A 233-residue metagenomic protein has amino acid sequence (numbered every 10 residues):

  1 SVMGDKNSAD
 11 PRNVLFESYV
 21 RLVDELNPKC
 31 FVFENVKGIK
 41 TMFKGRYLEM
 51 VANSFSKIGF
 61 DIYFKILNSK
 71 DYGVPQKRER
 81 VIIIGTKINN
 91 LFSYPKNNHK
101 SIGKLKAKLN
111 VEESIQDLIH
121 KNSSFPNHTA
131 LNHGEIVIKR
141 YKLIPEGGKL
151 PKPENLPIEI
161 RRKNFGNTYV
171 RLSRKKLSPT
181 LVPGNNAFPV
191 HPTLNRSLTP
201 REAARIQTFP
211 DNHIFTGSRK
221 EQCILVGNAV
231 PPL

Functional and structural regions predicted by a protein language model:
S1-K163: Class I S-adenosyl-L-methionine
H120-L233: C-terminal target-recognition/interaction regions appended to catalytic cores
